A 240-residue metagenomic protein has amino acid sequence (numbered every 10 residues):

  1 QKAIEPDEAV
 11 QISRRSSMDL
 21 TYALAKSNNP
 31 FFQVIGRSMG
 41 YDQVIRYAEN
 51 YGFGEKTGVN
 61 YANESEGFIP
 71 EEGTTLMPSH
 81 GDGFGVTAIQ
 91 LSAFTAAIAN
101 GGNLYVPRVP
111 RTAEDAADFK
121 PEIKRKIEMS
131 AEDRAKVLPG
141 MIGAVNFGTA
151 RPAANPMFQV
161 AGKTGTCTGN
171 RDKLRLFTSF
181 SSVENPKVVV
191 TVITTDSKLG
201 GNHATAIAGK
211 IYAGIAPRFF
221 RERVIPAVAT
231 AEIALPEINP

Functional and structural regions predicted by a protein language model:
Q1-T194, P240: Beta-lactam-recognizing serine transpeptidase/beta-lactamase-like catalytic domain environment
K120-R125, T205-P240: Short, gly/Ser/Thr-rich active-site loops of penicillin-recognizing serine hydrolases
M129, D196-I207: Short alpha-helix boundary/capping segments
K187, L199-G201, R218: Intrinsically disordered, low-complexity acidic/polar segments
